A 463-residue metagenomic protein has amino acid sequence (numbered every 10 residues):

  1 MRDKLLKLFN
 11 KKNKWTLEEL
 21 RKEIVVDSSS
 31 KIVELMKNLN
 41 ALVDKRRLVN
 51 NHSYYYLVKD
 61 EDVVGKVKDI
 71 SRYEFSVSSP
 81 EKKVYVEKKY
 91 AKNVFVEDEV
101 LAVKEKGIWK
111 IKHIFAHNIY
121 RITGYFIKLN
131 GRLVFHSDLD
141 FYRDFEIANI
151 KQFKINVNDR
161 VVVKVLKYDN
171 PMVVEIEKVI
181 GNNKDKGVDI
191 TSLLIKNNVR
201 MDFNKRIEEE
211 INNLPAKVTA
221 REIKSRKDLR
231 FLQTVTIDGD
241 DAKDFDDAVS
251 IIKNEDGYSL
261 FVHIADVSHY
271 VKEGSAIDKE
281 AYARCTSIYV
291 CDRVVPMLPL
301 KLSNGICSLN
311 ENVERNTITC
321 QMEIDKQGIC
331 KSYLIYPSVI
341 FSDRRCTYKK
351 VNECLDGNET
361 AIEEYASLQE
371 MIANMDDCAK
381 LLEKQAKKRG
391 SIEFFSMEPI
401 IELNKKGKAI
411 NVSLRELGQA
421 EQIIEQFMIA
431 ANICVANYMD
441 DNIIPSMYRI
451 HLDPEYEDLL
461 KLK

Functional and structural regions predicted by a protein language model:
M1-I264, S268-T317, N352-E353, K408: Charge-lined substrate channels and their catalytic hotspots, especially those that engage the 3′ end of RNA
K14, N170, D185-K186, F203 (+6 more regions): Intrinsically disordered or highly flexible coil/loop and linker segments, enriched in small and charged/polar residues
L17, M297-L300, T347-E363, N404-L414 (+1 more regions): Short acidic (Asp/Glu) and glycine-rich catalytic loops that position anionic groups and cofactors
K22-D27, K178-G181, A366-S367, E416 (+1 more regions): Conserved short loop/turn motifs at secondary-structure junctions
K164, A248, I252, V267-E273 (+9 more regions): Generic, well-ordered alpha-helical scaffold segments in large soluble proteins
V179, P337, I392-K406, I444-K461: A glycine-rich phosphate-binding loop feature that marks nucleotide/adenosyl-phosphate handling sites
I288-K388: Conserved catalytic alpha/beta cores of large enzymes that bind or transform nucleotide phosphates and polynucleotides
K408-K463: Extended, well-ordered alpha-helical scaffold/bundle regions in very large, multi-domain proteins
